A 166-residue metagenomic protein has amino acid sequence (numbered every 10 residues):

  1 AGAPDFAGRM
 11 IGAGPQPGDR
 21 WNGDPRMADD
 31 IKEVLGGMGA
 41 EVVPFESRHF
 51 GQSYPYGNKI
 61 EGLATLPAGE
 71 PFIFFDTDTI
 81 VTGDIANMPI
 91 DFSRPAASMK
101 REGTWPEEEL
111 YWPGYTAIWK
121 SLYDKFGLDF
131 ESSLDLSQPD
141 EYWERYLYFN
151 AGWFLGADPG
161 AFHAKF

Functional and structural regions predicted by a protein language model:
A1-F166: Glycosyltransferase catalytic domains, chiefly GT-A lineage
